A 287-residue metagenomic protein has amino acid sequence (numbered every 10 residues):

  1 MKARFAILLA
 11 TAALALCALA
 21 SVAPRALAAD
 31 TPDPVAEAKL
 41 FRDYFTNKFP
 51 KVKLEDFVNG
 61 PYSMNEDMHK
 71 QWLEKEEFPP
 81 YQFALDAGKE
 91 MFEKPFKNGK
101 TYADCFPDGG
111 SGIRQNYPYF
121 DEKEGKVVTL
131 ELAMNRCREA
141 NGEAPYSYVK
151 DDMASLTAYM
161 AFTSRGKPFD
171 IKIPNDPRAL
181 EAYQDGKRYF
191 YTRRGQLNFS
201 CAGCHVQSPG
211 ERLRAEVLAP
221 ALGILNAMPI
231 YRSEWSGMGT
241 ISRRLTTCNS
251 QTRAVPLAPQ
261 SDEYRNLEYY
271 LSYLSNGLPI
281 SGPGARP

Functional and structural regions predicted by a protein language model:
M1-A12: Bacterial N-terminal signal peptides that target proteins for export
L14-R25: C-terminal segment of classical bacterial N-terminal signal peptides
A29-Q82, K94-S155, F162-G166, K172 (+1 more regions): Electron-transfer interface patches adjacent to heme c in soluble/periplasmic c-type cytochromes and di-/multiheme
K167-D185: Solvent-exposed, charged amphipathic helical/linker segments at domain boundaries
